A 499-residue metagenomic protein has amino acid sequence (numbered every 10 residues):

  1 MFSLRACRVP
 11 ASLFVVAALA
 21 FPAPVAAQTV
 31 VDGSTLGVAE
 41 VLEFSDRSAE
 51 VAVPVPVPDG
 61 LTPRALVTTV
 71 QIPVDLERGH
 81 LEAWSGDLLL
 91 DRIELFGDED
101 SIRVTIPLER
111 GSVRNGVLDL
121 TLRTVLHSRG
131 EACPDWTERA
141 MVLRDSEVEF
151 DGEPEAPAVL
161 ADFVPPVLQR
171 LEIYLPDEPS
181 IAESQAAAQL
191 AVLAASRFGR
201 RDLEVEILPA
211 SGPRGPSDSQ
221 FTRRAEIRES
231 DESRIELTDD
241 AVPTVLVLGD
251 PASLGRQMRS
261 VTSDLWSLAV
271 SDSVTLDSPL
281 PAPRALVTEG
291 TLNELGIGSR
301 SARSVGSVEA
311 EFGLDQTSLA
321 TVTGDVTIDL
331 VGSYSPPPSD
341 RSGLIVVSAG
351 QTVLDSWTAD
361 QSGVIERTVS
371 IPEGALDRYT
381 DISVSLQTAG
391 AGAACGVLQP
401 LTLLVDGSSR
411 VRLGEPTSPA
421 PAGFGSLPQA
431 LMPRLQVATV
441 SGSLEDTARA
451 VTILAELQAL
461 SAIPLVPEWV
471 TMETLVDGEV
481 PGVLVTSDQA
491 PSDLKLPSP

Functional and structural regions predicted by a protein language model:
M1-A6: N-terminal secretory signal peptides that target proteins for export/translocation
C7-P10, A225-E226: Small/flexible residues
P10-F21: Bacterial N-terminal signal peptides
A27-P499: Solvent-exposed alpha-helical segments and adjacent loops that form catalytic or protein-interaction surfaces
